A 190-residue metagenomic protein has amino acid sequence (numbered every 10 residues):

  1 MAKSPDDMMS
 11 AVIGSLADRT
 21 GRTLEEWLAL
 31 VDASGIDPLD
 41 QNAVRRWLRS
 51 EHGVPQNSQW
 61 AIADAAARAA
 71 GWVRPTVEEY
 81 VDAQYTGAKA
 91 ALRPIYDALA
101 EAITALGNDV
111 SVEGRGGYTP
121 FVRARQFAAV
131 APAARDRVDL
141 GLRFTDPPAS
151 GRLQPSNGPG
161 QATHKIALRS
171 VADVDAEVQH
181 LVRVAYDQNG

Functional and structural regions predicted by a protein language model:
M1-G190: Charge-dense, helix-prone N-terminal extensions
